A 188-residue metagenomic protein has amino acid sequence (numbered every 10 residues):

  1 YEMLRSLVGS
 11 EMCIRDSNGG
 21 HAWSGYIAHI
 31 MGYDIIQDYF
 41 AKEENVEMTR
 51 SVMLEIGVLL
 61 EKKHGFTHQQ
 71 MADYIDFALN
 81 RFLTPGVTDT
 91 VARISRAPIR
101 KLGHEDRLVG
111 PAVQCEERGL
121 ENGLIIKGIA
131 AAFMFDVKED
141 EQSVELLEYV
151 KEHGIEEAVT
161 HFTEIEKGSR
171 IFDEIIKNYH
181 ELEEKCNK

Functional and structural regions predicted by a protein language model:
Y1-G9, C13: Single conserved hydrophobic/aromatic residue that forms the stacking wall/gate of nucleotide- or nucleobase-binding
S10-S17, E43: A short glycine-threonine-serine/GTX helix/turn-capping micro-motif
I14-I27: Conserved phosphate/anionic-ligand binding catalytic regions in large, soluble enzymes, centered on
W23-Y26, E55, A132: Amphipathic alpha-helical segments in well-ordered regions
G25, H29-G32, Q114: Short glycine/serine- and small hydrophobic-enriched flexible loop segments
I30-E47, L59-G65, R118-G119: Inter-helical turn/loop segments and adjacent helix faces that build the functional surface of alpha-helical bundle
E47-E55: Predominantly late transmembrane helices and immediately cytosolic-facing juxtamembrane segments
L59, G65, D73-N187: Long, low-complexity C-terminal extensions of enzymes
